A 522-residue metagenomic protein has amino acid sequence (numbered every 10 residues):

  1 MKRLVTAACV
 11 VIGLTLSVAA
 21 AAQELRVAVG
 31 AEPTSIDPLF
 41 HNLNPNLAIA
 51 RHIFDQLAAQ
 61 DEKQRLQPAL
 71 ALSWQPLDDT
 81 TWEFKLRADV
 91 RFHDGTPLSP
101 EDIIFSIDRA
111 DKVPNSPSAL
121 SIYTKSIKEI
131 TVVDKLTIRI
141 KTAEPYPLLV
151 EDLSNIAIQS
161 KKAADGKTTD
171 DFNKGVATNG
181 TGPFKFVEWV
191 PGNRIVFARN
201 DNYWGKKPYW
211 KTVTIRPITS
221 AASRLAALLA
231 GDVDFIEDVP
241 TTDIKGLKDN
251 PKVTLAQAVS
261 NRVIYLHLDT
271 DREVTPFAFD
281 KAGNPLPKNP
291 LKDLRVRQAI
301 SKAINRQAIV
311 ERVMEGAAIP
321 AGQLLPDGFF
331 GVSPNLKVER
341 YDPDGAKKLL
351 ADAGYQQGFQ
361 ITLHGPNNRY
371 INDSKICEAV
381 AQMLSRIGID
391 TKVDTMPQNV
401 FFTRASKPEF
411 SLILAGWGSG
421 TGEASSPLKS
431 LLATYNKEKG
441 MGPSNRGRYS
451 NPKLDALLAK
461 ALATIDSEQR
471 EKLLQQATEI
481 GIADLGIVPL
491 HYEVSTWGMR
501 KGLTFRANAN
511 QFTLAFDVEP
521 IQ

Functional and structural regions predicted by a protein language model:
M1-A8: Bacterial N-terminal signal peptides that target proteins for export
T15-V18: N-terminal signal peptide c-region/cleavage motif recognized by signal peptidases
A22-Q23: Boundary of Sec targeting at the N-terminus
A28-D78, D108, N115, A177-T181: N-terminal lobe/hinge region of extracytoplasmic solute-binding protein
A59-E62, Q75, E83, R87-S118 (+5 more regions): Extracytoplasmic/periplasmic ligand-capture domains
Q75, L120-A164: Surface-exposed binding/hinge segments that line and control ligand-binding clefts or catalytic entry sites
L490: Glycine-rich and polybasic anion-binding loops at the starts of cofactor/ligand-binding domains
W497-Q522: Long beta-strand-rich cores associated with HINT superfamily self-processing modules
